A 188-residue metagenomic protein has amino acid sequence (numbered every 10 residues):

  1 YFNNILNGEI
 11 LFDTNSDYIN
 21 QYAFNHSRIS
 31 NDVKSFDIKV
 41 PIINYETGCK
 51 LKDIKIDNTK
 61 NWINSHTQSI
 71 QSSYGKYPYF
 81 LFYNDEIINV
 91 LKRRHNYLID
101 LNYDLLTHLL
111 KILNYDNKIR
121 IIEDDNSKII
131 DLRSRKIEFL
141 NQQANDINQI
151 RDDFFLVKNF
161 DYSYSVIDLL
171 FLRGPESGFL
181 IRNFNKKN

Functional and structural regions predicted by a protein language model:
Y1-N188: Residues lining hydrophobic/aromatic ligand-binding pockets adjacent to catalytic sites
